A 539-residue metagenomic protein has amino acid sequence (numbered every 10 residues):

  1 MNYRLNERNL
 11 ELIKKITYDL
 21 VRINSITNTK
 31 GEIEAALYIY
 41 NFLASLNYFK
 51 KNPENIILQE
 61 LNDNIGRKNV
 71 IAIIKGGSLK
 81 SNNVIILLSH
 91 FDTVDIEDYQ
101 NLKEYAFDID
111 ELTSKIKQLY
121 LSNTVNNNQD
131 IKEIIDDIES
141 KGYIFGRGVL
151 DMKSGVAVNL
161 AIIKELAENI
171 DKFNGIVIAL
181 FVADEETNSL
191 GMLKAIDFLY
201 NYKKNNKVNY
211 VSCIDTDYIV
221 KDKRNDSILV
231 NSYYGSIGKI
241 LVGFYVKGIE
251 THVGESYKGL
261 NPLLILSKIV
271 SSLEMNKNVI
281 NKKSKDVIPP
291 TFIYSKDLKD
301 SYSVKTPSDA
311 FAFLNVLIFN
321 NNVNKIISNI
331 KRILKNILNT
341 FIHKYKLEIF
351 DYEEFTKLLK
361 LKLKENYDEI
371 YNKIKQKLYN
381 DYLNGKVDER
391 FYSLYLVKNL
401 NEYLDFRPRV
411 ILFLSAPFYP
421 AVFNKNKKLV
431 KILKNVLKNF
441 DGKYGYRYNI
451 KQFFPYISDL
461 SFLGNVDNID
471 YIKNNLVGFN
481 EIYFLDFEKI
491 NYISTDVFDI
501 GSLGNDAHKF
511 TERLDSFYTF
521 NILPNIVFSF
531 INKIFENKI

Functional and structural regions predicted by a protein language model:
N2-R147, K172-G175: Acidic/His- and Gly-rich active-site-bordering loop/insert found across diverse amide/peptide-bond hydrolases
E34-A36, N41-A44, P53, F350-I539: An extended, acidic, His-containing surface patch that forms the Zn2+-binding/catalytic region of metallohydrolases
K80-N82, N320-N329, A421-K425: Short, conserved charged micro-motifs
T93, F244-T251, I318, D499-T511: A glycine-centered beta->alpha junction motif in the catalytic cores of kinase/phosphotransferase enzymes
I138-Y233: Acidic/histidine-rich catalytic neighborhood of metal-dependent amide-processing enzymes
L160-E168, K268-M275, F528-N532: Short glycine/serine- and small hydrophobic-enriched flexible loop segments
I170-K172, Y233-K239, Y302-S308, E402-D405 (+1 more regions): Short glycine/proline-enriched loop/turn "hinge" motifs that connect secondary-structure elements and lie
Y200-Y395: Midchain, well-structured core segments that form catalytic/ion-binding scaffolds
